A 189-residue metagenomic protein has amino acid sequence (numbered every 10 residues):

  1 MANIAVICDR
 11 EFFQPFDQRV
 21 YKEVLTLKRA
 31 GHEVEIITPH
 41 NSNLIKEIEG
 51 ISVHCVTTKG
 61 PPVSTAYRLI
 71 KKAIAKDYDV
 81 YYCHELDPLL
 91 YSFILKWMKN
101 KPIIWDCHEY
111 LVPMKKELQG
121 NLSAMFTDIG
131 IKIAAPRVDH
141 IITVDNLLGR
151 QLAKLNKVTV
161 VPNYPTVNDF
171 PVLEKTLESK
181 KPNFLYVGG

Functional and structural regions predicted by a protein language model:
I4-A5, I142, T176-G189: Conserved donor-binding/catalytic core segment of Leloir-type glycosyltransferases
V6-K22, C83: A short, glycine/small-residue-rich beta-strand->loop->alpha-helix junction that serves as a flexible
D9-R10, N163, Y186-G189: Conserved donor-binding loops in enzymes that form glycosidic bonds
L25, R29, Y67-I74, L90 (+5 more regions): Membrane-proximal helix-turn-helix segments that form the acceptor-binding/catalytic region of lipid-linked
V34-N41: A short beta-strand-loop structural module common to alpha/beta enzyme folds
E49-A73, L118-S123: A short, charged, and often flexible helix/loop element on the N-terminal side of the glycosyltransferase catalytic
H84-L90: Short, solvent-exposed amphipathic helices
L147, Y164: Carbohydrate-associated surface elements
